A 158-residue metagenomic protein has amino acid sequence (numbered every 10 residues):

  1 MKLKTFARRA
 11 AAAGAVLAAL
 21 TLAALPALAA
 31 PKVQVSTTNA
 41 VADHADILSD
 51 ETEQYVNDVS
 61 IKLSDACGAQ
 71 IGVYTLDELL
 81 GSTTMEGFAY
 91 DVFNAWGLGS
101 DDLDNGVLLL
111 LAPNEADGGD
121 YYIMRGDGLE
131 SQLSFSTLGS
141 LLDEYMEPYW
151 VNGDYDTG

Functional and structural regions predicted by a protein language model:
K2-G158: A structural boundary signal for the start of the first folded domain, especially the loop/turn and N-capping region
